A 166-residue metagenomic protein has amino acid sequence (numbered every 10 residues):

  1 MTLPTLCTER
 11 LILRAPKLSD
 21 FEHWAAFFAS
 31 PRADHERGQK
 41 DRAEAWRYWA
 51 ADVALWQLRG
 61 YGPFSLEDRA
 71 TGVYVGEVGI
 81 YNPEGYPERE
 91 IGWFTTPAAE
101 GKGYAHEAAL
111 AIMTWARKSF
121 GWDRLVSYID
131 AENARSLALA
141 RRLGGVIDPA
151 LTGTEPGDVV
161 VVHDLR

Functional and structural regions predicted by a protein language model:
M1-R37, W46, A50, A54 (+1 more regions): Acyl-donor (CoA/ACP) binding surface of acyl/acetyltransferases
R42-A43: Conserved phosphate/ATP/ADP-binding segment of small-molecule kinases
